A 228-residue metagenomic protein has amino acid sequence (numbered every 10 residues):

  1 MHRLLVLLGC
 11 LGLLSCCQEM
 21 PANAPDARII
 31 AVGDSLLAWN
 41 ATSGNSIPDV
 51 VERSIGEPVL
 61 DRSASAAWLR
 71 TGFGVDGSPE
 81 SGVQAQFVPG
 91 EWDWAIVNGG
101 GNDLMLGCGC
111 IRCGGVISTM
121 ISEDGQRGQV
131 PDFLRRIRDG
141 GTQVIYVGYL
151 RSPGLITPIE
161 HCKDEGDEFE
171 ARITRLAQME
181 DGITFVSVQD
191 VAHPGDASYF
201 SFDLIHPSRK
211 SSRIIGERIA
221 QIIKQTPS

Functional and structural regions predicted by a protein language model:
M1-V32, L36-S43, E52-R53, V88-E91 (+1 more regions): N-terminal secretory targeting modules
D26-I30, L36-G128: Conserved SGNH/GDSL esterase-like catalytic core that processes O-acyl groups on lipids and polysaccharides
I55, G140, E180-D181: Helix C-cap/helix->beta junction micro-motif
V83, V130-L134, E170: Generic structural signal for well-ordered alpha-helices, preferentially at hydrophobic/aromatic core positions
N98-N102, F133-G166: Active-site segments of SGNH/GDSL-like serine hydrolases that catalyze O-acetyl group transfer/hydrolysis on lipids
Q126-F133, I215, I219: Alpha-helical packing segments of well-folded alpha/beta enzyme cores
Y149-S228: Catalytic His-Asp segment of secreted/periplasmic serine-dependent ester chemistry enzymes
